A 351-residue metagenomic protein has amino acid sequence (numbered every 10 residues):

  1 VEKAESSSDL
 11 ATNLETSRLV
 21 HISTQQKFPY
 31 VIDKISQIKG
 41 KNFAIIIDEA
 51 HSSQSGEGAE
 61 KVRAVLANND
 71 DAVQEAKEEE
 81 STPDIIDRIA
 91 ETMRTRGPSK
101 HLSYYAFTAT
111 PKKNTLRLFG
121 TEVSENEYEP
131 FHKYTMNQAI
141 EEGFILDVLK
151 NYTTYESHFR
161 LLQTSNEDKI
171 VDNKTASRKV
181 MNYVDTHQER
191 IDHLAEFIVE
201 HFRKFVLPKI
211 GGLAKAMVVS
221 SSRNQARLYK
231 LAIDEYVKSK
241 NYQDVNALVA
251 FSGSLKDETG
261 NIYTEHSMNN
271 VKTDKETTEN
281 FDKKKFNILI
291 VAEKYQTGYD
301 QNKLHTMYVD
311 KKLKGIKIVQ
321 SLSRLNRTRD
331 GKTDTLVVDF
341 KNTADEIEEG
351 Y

Functional and structural regions predicted by a protein language model:
V1-Y351: RecA-like P-loop NTPase motor core of helicase/translocase proteins
